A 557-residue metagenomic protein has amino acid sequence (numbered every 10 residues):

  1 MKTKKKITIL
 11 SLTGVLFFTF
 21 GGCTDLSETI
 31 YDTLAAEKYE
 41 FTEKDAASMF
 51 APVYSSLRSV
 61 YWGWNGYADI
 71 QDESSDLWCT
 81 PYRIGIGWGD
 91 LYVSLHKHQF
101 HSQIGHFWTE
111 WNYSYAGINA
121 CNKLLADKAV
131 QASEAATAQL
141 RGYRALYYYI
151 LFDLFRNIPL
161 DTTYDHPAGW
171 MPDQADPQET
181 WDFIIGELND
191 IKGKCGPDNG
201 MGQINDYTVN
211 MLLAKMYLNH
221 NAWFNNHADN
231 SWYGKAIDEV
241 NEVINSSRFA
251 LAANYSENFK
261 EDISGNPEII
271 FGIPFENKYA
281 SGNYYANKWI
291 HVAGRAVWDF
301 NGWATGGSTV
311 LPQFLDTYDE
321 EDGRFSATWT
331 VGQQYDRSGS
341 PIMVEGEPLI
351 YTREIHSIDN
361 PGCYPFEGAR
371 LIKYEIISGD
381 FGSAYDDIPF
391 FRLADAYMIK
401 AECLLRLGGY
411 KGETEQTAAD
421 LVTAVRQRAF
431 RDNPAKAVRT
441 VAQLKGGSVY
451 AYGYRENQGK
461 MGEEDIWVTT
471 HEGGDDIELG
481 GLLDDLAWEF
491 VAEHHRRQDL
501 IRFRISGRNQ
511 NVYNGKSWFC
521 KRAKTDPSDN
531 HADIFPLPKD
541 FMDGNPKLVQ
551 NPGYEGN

Functional and structural regions predicted by a protein language model:
F18-K44, I184, A214, A401 (+3 more regions): Bacterial Sec-dependent N-terminal signal peptides
K44-D45, F50, Y54, R58-Y61 (+4 more regions): Elongated scaffold/linker segments in the mid-to-C-terminal portions of large proteins
A47-S59, G85-F155, M171-E179, G186-M201 (+3 more regions): Conserved, well-structured interaction surfaces
F152-P159, N199, N219-A228, R406-Y410: Short coil/turn linking the two alpha-helices of tandem helical-hairpin repeats
Y164-E257: Hydrophobic, small-residue-rich alpha-helical packing segments that form membrane-like cores
